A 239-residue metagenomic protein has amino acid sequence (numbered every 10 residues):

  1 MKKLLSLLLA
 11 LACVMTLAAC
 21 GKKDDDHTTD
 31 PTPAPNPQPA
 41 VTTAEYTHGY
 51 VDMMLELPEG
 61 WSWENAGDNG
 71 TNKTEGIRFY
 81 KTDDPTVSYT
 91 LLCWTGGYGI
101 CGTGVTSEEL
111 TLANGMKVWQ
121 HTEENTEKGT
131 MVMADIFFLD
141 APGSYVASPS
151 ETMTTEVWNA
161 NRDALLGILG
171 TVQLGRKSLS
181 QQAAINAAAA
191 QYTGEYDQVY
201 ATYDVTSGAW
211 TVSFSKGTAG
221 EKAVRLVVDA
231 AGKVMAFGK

Functional and structural regions predicted by a protein language model:
K2-A10: Sec-dependent signal peptide recognition, specifically the positively charged N-region followed immediately by
M15-A19: C-terminal motif of bacterial Sec signal peptides marking the signal peptidase cleavage site
G21-K23: Bacterial signal peptide processing site
T47-T103, E124-M131: Secretory pathway targeting signatures of secreted, lumenal, and periplasmic proteins
E59-W61, S148-A183, K233: Surface-exposed amphipathic alpha-helical segments
C101-V146, A219: Signature of long, low-cysteine stretches enriched in small and polar/charged residues
G175-Y203: Short, non-transmembrane alpha-helical segments in secretory-pathway proteins
G194-K239: Exposed beta-strand-loop-beta-strand "reactive/processing" segments of non-cytosolic proteins
